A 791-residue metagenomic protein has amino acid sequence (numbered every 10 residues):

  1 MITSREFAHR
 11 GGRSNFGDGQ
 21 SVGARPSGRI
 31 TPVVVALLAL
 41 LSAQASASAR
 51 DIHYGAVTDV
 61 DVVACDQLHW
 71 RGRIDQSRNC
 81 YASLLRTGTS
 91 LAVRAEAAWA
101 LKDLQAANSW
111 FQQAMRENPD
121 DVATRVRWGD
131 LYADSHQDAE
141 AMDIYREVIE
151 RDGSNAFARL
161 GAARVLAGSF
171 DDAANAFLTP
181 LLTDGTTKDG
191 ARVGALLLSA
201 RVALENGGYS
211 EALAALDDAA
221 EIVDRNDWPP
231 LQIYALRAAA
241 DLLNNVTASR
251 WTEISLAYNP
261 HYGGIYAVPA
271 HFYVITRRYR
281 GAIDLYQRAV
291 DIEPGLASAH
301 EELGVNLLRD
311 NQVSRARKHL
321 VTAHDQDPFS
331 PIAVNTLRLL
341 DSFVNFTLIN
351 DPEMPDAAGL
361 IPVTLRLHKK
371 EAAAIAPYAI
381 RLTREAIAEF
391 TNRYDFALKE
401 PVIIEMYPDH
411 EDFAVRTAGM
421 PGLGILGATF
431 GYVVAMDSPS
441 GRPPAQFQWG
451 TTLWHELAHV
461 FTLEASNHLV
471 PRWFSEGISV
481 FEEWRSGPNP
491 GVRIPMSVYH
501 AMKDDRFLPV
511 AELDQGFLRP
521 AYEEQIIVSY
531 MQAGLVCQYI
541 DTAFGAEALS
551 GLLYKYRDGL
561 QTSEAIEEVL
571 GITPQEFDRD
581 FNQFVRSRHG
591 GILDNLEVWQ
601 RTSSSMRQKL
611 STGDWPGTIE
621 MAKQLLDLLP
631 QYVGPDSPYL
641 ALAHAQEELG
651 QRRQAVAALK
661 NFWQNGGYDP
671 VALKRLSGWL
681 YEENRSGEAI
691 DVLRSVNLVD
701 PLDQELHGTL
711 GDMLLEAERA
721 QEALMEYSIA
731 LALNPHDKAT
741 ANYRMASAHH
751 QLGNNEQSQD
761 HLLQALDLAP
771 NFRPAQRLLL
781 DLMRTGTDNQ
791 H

Functional and structural regions predicted by a protein language model:
Q44-A56, E205, Q448, W473-S475 (+2 more regions): Long, contiguous interaction/recruitment modules in multidomain scaffold/adaptor proteins
R50-V57, D66-W70, I144, I254 (+11 more regions): Beta/coil-rich, acidic/histidine-enriched accessory regions frequently appended to metallopeptidases
T58, G88-A92, V122-A123, A156-F157 (+12 more regions): Helix-start (N-cap) detector for alpha-helical repeat units in TPR-like alpha-solenoids, especially tetratricopeptide
D66, E96, D130, R164 (+11 more regions): Residue-level recognition of tetratricopeptide repeat
T87, E117, R151, D184-K188 (+10 more regions): Structural marker of alpha-solenoid helical repeat scaffolds
V93-E96, R127, G161, L198 (+9 more regions): Canonical tetratricopeptide repeat
S109, R116, D143, D184 (+6 more regions): Juxtacatalytic substrate-recognition/specificity segment
